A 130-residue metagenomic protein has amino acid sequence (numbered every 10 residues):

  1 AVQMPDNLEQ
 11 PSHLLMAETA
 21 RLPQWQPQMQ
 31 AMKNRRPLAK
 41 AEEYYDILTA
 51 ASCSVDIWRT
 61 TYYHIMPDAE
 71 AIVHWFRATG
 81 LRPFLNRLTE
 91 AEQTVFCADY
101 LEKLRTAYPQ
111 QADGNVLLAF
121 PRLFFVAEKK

Functional and structural regions predicted by a protein language model:
A1-P27, V73: Conserved class I S-adenosyl-L-methionine
M32-K130: Conserved Class I S-adenosyl-L-methionine
